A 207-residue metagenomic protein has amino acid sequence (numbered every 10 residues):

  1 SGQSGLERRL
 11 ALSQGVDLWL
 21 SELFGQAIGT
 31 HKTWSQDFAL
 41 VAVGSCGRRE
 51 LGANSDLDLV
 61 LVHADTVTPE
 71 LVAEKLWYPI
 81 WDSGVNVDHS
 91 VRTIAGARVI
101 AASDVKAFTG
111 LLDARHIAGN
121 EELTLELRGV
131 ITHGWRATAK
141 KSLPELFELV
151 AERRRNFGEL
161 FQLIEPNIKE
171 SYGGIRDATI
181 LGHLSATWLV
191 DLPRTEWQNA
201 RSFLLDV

Functional and structural regions predicted by a protein language model:
S1-D206: A nucleotide- and high-energy phosphate-metabolite-utilizing enzyme signature
